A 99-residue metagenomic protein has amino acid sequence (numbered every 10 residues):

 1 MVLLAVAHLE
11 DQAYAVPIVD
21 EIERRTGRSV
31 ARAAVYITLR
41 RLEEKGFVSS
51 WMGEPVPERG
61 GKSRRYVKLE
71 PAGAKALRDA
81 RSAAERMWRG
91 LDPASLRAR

Functional and structural regions predicted by a protein language model:
M1-A34: N-terminal helix-turn-helix DNA-binding core of bacterial DNA-binding proteins
A5, A72-R99: Amphipathic alpha-helical dimerization/coiled-coil segments that flank or bridge DNA-binding/regulatory modules
I22, T26, M52-E54, P71: Short, well-ordered turn and helix-capping elements at secondary-structure junctions
V35-L42: Basic amphipathic alpha-helical segments that dock to polyanions
K45-G60: Beta-hairpin "wing" of winged helix-turn-helix
S63: Exposed loop/turn and edge beta-strand positions of beta-sandwich/beta-sheet ligand-binding modules
